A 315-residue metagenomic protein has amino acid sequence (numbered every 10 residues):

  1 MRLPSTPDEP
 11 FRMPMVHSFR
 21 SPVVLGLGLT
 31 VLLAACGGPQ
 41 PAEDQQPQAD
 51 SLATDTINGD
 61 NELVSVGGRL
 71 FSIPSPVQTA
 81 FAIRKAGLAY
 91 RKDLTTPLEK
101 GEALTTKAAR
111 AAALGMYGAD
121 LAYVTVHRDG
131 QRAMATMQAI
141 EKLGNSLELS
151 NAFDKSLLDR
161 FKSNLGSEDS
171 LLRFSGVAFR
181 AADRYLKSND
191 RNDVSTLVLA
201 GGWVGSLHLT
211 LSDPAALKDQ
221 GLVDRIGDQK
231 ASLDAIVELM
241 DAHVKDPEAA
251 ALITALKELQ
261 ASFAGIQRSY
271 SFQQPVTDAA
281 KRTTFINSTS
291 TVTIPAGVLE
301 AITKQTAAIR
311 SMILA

Functional and structural regions predicted by a protein language model:
P4-L25: Bacterial N-terminal signal peptides that target proteins for export
L32-A35: C-terminal motif of bacterial Sec signal peptides marking the signal peptidase cleavage site
G37-D44: Bacterial lipoprotein signal-peptidase II cleavage site
P41, D246-A315: A cross-kingdom marker for long, charged
Q46-S163: N-terminal Sec/ER secretory leader and immediately downstream segment of secreted/extracellular precursors
E102-A109, L121-R128, R132, R160-S163 (+6 more regions): Non-transmembrane, amphipathic alpha-helical segments
L121-R128, L147, N151, Y185-N189 (+5 more regions): Secondary-structure edge/capping motif, primarily at the C-terminal ends of alpha-helices and the immediately following
S167-I253: Extended amphipathic alpha-helical interaction segments
